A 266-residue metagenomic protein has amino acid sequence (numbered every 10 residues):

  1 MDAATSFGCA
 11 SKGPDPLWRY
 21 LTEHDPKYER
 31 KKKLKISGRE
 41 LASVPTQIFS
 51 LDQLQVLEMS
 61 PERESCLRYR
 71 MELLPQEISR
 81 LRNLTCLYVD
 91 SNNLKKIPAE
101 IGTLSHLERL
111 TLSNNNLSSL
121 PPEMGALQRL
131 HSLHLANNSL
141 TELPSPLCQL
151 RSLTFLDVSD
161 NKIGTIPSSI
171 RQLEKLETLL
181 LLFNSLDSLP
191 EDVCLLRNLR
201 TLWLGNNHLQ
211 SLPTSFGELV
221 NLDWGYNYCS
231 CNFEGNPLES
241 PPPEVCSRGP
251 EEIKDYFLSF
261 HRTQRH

Functional and structural regions predicted by a protein language model:
M1-E100, L104-S168, K175-T178, H208-Q210 (+1 more regions): The feature captures the LRR N-terminal capping module
P45, S168-S169, E174-L204: Glycine/serine-rich loop-strand microenvironments at binding/catalytic pocket rims
